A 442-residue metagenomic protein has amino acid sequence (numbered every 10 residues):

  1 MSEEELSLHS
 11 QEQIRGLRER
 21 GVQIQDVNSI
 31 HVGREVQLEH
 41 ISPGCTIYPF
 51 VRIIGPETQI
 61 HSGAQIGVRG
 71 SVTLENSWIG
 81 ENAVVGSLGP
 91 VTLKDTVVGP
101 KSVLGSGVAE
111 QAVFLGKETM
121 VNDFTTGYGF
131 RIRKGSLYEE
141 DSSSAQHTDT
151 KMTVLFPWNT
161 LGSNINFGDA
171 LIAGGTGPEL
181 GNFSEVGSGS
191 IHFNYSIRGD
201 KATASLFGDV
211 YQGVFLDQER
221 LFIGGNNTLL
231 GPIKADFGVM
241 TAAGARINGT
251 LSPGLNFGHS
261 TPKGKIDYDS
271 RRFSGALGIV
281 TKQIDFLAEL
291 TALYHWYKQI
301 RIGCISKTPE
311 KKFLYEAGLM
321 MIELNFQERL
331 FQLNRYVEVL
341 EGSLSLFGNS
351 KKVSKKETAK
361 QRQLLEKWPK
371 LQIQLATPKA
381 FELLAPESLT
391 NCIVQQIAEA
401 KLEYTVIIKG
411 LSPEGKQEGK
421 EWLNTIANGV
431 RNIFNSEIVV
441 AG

Functional and structural regions predicted by a protein language model:
M1-R220, N226-T228, F237, T250-G442: Domain-scale signature associated with acetyltransferase and cell-envelope carbohydrate enzymes
T241-A242: Cys/His-rich Zn2+-coordinating "finger/knuckle" modules used by eukaryotic regulatory proteins
